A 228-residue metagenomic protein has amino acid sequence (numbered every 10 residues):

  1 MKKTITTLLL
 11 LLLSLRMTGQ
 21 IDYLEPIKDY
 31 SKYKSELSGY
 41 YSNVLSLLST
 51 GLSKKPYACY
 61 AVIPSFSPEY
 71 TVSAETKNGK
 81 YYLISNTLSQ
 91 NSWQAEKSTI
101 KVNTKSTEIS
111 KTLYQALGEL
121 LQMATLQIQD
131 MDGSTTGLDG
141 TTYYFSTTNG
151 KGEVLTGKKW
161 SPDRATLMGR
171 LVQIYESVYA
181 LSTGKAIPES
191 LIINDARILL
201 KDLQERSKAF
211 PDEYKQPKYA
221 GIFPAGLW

Functional and structural regions predicted by a protein language model:
M1-Y23: Bacterial Sec-dependent N-terminal signal peptides
Q20-W228: Function-determining sites in protein domains
